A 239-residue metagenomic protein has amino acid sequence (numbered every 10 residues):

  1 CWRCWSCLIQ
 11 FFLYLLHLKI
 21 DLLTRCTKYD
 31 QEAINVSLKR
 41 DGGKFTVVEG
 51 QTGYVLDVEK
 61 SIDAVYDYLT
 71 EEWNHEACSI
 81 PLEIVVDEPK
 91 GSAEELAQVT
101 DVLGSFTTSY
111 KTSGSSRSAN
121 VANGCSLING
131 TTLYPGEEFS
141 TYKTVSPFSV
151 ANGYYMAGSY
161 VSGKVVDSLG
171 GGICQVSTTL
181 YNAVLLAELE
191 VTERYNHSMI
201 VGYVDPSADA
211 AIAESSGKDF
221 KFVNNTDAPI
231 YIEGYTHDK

Functional and structural regions predicted by a protein language model:
C1-K239: Surface-exposed, secretory/extracytoplasmic low-complexity segments enriched in Ser/Thr/Asn/Gly/Pro
